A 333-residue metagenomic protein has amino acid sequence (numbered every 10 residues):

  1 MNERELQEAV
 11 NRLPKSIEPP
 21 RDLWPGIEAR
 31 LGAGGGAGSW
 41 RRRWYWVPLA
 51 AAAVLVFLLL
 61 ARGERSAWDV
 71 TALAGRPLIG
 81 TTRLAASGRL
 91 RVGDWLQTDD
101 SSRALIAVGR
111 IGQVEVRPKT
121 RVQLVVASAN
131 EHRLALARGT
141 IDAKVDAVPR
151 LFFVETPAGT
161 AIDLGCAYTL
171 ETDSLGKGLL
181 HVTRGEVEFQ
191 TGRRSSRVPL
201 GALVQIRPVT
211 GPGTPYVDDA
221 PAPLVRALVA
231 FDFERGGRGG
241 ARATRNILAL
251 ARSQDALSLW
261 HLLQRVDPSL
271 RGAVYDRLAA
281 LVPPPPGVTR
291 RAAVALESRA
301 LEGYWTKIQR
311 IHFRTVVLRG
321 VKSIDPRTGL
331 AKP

Functional and structural regions predicted by a protein language model:
N2-E28: A short, acidic loop/turn at secondary-structure junctions
E8, R42-W44: Positively charged, low-complexity intrinsically disordered regions
L13-K15, G36, V47, A158 (+1 more regions): Alpha-helical interaction segments
P20, R252-A256, E297: A diffuse structural propensity rather than consistent per-protein peaks
R21-G32, W44-A67: Single-pass transmembrane signal-anchor helices and their membrane-water interface zones
G34-R42: Short, Lys/Arg-rich N-terminal segment immediately upstream of the first membrane anchor
A61-W95, D99-S101, I106-V204, P208-P283: Flexible, surface-exposed loop/linker segments and immediately adjacent secondary-structure boundaries
G272-P333: C-terminal non-catalytic accessory extensions
